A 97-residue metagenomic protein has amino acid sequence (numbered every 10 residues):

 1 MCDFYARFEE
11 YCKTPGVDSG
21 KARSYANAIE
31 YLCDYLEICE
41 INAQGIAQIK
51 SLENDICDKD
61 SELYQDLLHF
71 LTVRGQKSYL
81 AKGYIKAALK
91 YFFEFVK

Functional and structural regions predicted by a protein language model:
M1-K21, Y25: Short terminal alpha-helical segments
V17-K97: Non-catalytic DNA-binding core/recognition domains of DNA-processing enzymes
